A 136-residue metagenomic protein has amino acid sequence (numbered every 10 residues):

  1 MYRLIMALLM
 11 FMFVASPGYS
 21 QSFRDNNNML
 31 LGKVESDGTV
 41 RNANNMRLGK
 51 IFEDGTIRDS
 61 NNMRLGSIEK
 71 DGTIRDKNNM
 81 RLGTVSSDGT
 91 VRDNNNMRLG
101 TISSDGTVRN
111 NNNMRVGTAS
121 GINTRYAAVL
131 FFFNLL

Functional and structural regions predicted by a protein language model:
Y2-L48, E53-G55, M63-R64, K70-L136: Long terminal segments
